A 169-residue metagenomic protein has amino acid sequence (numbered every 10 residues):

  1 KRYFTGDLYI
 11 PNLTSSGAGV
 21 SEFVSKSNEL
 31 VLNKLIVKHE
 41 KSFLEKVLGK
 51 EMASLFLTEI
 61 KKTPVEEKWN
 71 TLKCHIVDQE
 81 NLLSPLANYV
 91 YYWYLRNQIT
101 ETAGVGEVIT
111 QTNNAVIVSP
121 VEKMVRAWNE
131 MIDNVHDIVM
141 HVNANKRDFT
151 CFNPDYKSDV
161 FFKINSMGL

Functional and structural regions predicted by a protein language model:
K1-L83, N97-V105, I109-V118, K123 (+1 more regions): Conserved short "hinge" loops at termini or chain/domain junctions
L86-A87: Interaction/scaffold regions that mediate signaling and macromolecular assembly across diverse proteins
